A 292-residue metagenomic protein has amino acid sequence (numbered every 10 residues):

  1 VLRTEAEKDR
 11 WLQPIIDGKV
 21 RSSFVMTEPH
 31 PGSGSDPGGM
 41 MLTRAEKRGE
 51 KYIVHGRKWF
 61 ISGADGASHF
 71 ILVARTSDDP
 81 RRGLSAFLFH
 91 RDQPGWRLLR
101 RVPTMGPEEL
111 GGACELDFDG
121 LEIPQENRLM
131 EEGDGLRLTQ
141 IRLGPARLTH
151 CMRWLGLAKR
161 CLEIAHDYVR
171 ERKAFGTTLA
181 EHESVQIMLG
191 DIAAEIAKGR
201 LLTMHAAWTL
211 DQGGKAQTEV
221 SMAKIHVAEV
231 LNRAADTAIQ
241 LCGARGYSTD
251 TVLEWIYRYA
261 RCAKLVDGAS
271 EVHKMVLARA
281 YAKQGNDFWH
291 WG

Functional and structural regions predicted by a protein language model:
L2-E7, P14-G18, K47-Y52, E115-G120 (+2 more regions): Alpha-helical interface subdomain recognition
G18-E28: A short, Trp-centered hydrophobic/proline-enriched beta-strand micro-motif
G32-D36, F60-G63, T76-D78, T104-G112: Short Gly/Pro-enriched turn/cap motifs at secondary-structure boundaries
G32-G34, M40-M41, G83-L84: Glycine-rich phosphate-binding loop of ATP-grasp-fold ATP-dependent ligases
S33, W96, N127-E132: Cytochrome P450 core scaffold surrounding the K-helix E-X-X-R motif and the conserved "meander" helix-loop region
M40, P94-E122: Flexible, small-/acidic-enriched active-site or ligand-binding loops
L42-E46: A structural signal for short hydrophobic beta-strand segments in well-ordered beta-sheet cores
H55-L99: A short core secondary-structure module
